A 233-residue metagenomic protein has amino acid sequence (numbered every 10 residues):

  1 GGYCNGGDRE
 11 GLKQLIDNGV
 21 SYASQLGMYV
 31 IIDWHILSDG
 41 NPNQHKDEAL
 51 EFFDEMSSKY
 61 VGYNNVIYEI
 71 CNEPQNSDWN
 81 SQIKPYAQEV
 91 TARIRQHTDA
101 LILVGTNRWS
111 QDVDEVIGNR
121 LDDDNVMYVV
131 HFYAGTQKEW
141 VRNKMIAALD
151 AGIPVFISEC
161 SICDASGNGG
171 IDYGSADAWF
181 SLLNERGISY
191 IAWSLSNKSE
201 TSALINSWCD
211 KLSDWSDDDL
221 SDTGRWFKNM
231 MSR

Functional and structural regions predicted by a protein language model:
G1-G2, K13, D39, V66 (+2 more regions): Localized chelating/binding microdomains that coordinate divalent metal ions or stabilize phosphate-bearing
G1-Y22: Active-site-adjacent substrate/metal-binding segments within catalytic domains of carbohydrate-active enzymes
C4-D8, N41, H131-Y133: Pocket-edge positions in alpha/beta enzyme catalytic cores
D8, L12, S38-D47: Catalytic nucleophile-loop/oxyanion-hole region of alpha/beta-hydrolase and closely related hydrolase-like folds
D8, L26, Q82: Conserved acidic
D17-I36: Substrate-binding cleft of carbohydrate-active enzyme catalytic domains
Y29, K46-I67, C71-S232: Extracellular glycoside hydrolase catalytic/binding regions
